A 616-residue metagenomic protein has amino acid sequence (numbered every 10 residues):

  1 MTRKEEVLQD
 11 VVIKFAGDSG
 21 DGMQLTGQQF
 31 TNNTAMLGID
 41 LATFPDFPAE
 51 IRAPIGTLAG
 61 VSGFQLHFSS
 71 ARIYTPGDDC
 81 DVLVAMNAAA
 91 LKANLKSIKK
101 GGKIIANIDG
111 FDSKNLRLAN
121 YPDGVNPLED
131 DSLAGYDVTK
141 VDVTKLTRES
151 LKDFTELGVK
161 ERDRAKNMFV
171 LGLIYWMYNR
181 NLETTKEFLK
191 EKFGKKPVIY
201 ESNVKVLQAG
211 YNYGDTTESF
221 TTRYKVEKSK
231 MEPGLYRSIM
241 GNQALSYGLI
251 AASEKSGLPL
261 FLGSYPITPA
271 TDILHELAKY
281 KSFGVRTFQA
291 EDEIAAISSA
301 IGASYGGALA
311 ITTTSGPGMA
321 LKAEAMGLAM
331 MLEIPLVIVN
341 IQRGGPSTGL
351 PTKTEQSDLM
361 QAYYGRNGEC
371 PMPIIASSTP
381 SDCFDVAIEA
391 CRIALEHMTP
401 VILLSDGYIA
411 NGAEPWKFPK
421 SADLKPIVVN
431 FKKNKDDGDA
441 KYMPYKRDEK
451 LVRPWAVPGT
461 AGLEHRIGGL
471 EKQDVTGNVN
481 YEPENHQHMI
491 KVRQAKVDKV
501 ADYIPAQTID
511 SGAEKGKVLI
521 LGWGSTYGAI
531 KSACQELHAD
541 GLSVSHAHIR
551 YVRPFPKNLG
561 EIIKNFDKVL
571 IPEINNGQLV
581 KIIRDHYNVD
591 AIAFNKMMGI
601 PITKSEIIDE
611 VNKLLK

Functional and structural regions predicted by a protein language model:
M1-S256: Active-site cofactor/cluster-binding pocket
D10-K99, Y247, T268-Y364, P373-L395 (+1 more regions): Thiamine diphosphate
V11-D18, V170-G172, L260-G263, A310-T313 (+4 more regions): Short glycine-rich or small-residue beta-strand-to-loop segments that form or flank ligand, phosphate, metal/Fe-S
F47-P48, L189, V206, E227-M231 (+5 more regions): A glycine-rich phosphate-binding loop feature that marks nucleotide/adenosyl-phosphate handling sites
P48-R52, F111-N115, I294-A296, G318-L321 (+5 more regions): Short gly/pro/ser/thr-enriched loop/turn and capping motifs at secondary-structure boundaries
G77, D131-L146, K353-I402, D406 (+2 more regions): Conserved thiamine diphosphate
E149-S150, S219-G234, A252-P259, E276-F283 (+4 more regions): Gly-rich Lys/Arg/Thr-decorated short loops/hinges at beta-loop-alpha junctions or inter-strand turns that position
M231, I239-G248, S256, V386 (+1 more regions): Flexible, low-complexity linker and terminal segments
